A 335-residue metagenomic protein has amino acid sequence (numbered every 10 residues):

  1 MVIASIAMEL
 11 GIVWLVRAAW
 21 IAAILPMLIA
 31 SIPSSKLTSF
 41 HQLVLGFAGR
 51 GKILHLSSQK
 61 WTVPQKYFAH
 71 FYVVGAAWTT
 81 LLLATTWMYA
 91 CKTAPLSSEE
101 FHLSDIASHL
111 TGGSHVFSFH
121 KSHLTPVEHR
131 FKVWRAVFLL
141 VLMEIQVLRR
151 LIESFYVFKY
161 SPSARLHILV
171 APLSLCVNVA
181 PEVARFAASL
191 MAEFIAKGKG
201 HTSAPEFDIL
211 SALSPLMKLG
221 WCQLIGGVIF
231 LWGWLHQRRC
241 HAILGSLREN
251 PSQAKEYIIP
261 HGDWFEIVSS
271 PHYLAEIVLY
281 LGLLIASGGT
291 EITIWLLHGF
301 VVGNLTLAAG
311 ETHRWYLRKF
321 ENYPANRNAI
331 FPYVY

Functional and structural regions predicted by a protein language model:
M1-F119, H123: N-terminal signal-anchor/initial transmembrane insertion module of eukaryotic multi-pass membrane proteins
V2-S34, L83, V177, A196 (+1 more regions): Hydrophobic transmembrane alpha-helices
L28-L45, A84-S98, V147-P162, R185-K197 (+2 more regions): Juxtamembrane interfacial secondary-structure elements that flank transmembrane helices in multi-pass membrane proteins
S34-H70, L148-L169, E249-W264: Helix-loop boundary elements of multi-pass alpha-helical membrane proteins
H41, H55, H70, H102 (+12 more regions): Histidine (H) residue identity feature
K60, P64-Y67, L81-A192, K199: Intramembrane catalytic core of multi-pass membrane enzymes that act on lipidic substrates
S97-H109, K132, S203-P205, I292-L305: Hydrophobic alpha-helical transmembrane segments and immediately flanking/interface helices in integral membrane
H115-S122, H129-R130, S203-E206, A212 (+2 more regions): Short linear motifs at secondary-structure transitions and domain/linker junctions
